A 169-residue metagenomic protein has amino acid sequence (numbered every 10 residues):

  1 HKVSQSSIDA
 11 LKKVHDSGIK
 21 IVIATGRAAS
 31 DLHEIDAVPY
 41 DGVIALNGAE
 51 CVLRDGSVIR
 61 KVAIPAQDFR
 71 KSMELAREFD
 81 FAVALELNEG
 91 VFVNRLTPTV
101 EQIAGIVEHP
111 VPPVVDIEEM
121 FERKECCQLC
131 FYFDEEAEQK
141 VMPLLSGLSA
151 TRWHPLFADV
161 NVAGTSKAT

Functional and structural regions predicted by a protein language model:
H1-V3: Conserved ATPase-coupling elements of RecA-like P-loop NTPase cores
S6-V100: Active-site phosphate-binding/coordination module
F79-T169: Conserved acidic, metal-coordinating active-site core of Asp-based, Mg2+-dependent phosphoryl-transfer enzymes
